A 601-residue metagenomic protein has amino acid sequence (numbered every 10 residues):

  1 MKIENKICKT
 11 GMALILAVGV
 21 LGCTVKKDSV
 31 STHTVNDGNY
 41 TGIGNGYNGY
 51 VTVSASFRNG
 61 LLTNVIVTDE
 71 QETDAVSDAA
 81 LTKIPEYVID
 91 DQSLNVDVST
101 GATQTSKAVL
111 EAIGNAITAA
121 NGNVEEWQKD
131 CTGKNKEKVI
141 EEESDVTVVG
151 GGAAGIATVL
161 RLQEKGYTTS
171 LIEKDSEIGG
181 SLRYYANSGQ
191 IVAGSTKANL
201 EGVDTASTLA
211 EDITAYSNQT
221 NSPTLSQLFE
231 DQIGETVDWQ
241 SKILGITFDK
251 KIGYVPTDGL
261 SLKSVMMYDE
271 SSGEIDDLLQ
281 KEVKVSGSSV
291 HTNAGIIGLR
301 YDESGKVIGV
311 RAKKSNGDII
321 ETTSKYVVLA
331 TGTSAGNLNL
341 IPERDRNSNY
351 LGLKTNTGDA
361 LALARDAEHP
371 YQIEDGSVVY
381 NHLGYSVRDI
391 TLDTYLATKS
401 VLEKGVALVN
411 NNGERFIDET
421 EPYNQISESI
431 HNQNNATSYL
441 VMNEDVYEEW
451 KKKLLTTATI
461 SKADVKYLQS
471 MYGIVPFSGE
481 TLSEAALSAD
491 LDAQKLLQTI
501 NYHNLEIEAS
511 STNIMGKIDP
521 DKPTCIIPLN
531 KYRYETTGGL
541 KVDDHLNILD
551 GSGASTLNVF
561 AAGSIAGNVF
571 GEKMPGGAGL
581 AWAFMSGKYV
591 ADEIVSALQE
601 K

Functional and structural regions predicted by a protein language model:
S29-C131: Active-site- and interface-proximal helix/loop "cap" or "latch" segments in soluble metabolic and energy-transducing
I66, G298-Y301, L491, K495-K573: A glycine-rich dinucleotide-binding beta-alpha-beta segment and adjacent secondary-structure elements that constitute
E141-L171, V595: N-terminal Rossmann-like FAD-binding beta1-loop-alpha1 element of flavoenzymes
E141-S144, N316-Y326, S555-T556: Core beta-strand elements of the Rossmann-like FAD/NAD(P) dinucleotide-binding domain in flavoenzyme oxidoreductases
E177, S181-S289, V406-F416, T420-E421 (+2 more regions): Conserved N-terminal/central alpha/beta ligand/cofactor-binding core
D231-D318, N337-L340, G384-V387, I500 (+2 more regions): Conserved redox-cofactor binding core of oxidoreductases
D318, T322-R388, Y589: Glycine-rich loop(s) and the adjacent beta-strand/alpha-helix scaffold that form part
L361-R365, P370-L491: An anion/pyrophosphate-binding glycine-rich loop and adjacent beta-alpha core in soluble alpha-beta enzymes
